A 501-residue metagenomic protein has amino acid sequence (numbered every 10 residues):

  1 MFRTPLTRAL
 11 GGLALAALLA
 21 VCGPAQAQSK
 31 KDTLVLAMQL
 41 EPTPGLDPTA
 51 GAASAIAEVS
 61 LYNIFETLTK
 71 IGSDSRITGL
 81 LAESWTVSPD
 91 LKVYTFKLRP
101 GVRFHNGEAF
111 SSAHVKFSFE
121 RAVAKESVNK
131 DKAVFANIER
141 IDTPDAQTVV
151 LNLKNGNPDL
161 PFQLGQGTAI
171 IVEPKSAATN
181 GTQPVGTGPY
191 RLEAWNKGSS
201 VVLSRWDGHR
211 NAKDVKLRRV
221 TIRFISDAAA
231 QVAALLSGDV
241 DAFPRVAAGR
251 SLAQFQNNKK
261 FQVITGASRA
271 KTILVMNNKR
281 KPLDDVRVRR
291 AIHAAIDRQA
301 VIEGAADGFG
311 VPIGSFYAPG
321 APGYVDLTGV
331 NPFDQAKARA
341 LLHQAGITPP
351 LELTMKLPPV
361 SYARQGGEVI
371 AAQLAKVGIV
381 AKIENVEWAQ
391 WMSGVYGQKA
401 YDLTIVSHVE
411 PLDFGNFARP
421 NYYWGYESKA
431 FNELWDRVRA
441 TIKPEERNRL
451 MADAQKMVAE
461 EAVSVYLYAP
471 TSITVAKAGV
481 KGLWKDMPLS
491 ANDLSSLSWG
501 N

Functional and structural regions predicted by a protein language model:
S29, K97, D131-P174, A194: Surface-exposed binding/hinge segments that line and control ligand-binding clefts or catalytic entry sites
S29-D32, N196, A295-G323, Y362-A371 (+1 more regions): Detector for C-terminal structural segments
A37-P89, E120, V185-G186: N-terminal lobe/hinge region of extracytoplasmic solute-binding protein
R76, F162-T221, D227-A229, Q335-A336 (+1 more regions): Gly/Pro-rich hinge or "lid" segments in bacterial periplasmic/extracellular proteins
E83-V128, P144, V150, A234 (+1 more regions): Aromatic- and charge-enriched surface segment that lines or borders ligand/interaction sites
A178, G208-A253, A371, V380-K382: Ligand-site clamp/hinge motif
V202-R205, N257, L283-A372, D453 (+1 more regions): Append "and occasionally in soluble cytosolic enzymes with long acidic Gly/Pro-rich linkers
S204-G208, G266-A291, A418-N421, D436-R439 (+1 more regions): A bilobed periplasmic-binding-protein/Venus flytrap-type ligand-binding module shared by bacterial periplasmic
